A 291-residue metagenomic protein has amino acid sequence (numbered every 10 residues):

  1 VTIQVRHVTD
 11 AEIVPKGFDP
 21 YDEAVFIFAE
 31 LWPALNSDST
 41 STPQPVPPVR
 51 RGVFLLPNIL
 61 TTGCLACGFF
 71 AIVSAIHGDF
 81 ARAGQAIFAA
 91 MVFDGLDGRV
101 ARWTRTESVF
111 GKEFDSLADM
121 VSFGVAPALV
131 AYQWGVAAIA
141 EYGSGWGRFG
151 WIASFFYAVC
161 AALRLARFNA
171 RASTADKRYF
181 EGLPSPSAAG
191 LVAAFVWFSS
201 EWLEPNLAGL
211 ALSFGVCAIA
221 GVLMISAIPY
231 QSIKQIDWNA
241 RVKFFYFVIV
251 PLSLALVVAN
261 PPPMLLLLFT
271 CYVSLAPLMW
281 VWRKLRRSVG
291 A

Functional and structural regions predicted by a protein language model:
T2-G95, M279: Topogenic membrane-insertion module of multi-pass membrane proteins
I3, A11-I13, G17-P45, K177-A291: C-terminal membrane-associated helical module and adjoining short loops/tails
Q44, V49-L60, C67-F80, G143-A172 (+1 more regions): "…together with the soluble PPM/PP2C metallo-phosphatase catalytic core" -> "…together with the soluble PPM/PP2C
L55-T61, S116-F123, E181-A189, V242-Y246: Select subsegments of transmembrane alpha-helices in polytopic membrane proteins, especially boundary-proximal
L56-T61, W103-L165, V196: Multi-pass membrane catalytic core of lipid/isoprenoid biosynthesis enzymes
A66, V92, L96, V100 (+2 more regions): Active-site His/Glu-centered metal-binding helix of metallohydrolases
F69-I72, A89, F93, P127 (+3 more regions): Alpha-helical transmembrane segments of polytopic integral membrane proteins, especially the permease/helical cores
F70-Q85, P127-I152, F195-L212, V258-P263: Helix-coil boundary and interhelical linker segments in multi-pass alpha-helical membrane proteins
